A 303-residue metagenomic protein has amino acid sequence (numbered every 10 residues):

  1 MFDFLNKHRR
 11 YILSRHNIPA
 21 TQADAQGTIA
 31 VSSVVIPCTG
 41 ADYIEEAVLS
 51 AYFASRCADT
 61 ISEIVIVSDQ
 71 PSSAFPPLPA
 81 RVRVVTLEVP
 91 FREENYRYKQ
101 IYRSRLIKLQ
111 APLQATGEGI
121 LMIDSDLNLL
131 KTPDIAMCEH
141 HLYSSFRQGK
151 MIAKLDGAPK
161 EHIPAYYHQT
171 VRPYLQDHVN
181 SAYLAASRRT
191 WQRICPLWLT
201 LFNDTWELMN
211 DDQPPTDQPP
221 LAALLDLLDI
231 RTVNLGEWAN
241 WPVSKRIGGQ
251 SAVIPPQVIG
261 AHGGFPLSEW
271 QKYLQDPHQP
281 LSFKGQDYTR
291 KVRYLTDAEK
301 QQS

Functional and structural regions predicted by a protein language model:
M1-V48: N-proximal low-complexity "stem/linker" segments adjacent to membrane-targeting elements
F53-I61: Short, acidic, metal-binding catalytic loop of nucleotide-sugar glycosyltransferases
V67-A74, D126-T132: Short, polar loop motifs at secondary-structure junctions
S73-A115: Active-site-proximal specificity loops/subdomain of glycosyltransferases
I107-D156: GT-A fold catalytic core of metal-dependent nucleotide-sugar glycosyltransferases, centered on the diacidic
A136-L201: Conserved catalytic core of nucleotide-sugar-dependent glycosyltransferases
Y174-G264: Catalytic core and acceptor-binding pocket of nucleotide-sugar-dependent glycosyltransferases
G249-S303: Long, low-complexity C-terminal extensions of enzymes
